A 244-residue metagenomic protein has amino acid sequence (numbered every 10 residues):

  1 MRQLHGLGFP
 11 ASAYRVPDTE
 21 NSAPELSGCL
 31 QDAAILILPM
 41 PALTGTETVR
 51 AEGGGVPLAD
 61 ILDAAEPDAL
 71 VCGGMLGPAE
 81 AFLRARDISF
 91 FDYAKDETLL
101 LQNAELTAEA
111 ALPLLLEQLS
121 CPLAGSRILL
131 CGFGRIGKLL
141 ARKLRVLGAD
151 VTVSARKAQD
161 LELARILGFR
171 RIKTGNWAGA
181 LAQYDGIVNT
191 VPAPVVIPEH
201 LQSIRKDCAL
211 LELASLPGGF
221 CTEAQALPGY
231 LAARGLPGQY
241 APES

Functional and structural regions predicted by a protein language model:
M1-L4, A124-R145: Glycine-rich adenosine-cofactor-binding loop
L7-S22, L147-L167: NAD(P)-binding Rossmann-fold cofactor-contacting core
P17, M75-G77, R156-K157, L216: Residues in the short beta-alpha loop(s) of Rossmann-like NAD(P)-binding domains
I35-P39, C72, L129, V188: Structural motif
P39, F90-D96, E117, K138 (+4 more regions): Conserved mixed alpha/beta catalytic, RNA-binding, or beta-rich assembly cores of soluble enzyme, regulatory
P41-G45, G55-D68, R165-G238: Rossmann-like adenosine-cofactor binding region
T46-A108: Phosphate/diphosphate ligand-binding glycine-rich loop within oxidoreductases
D87-G125, G219-S244: Adenosine-phosphate binding glycine-rich loop
